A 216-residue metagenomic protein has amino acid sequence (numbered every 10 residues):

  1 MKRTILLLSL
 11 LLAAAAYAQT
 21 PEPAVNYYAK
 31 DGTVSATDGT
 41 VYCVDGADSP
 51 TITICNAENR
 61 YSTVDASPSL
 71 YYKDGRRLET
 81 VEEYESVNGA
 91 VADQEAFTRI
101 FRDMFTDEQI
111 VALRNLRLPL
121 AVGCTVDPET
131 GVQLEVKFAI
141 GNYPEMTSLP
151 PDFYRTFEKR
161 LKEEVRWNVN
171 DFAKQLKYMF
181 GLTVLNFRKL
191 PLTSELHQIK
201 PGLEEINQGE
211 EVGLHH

Functional and structural regions predicted by a protein language model:
M1-K2, T20: N-terminal hydrophobic targeting signals that begin at the initiator methionine
R3-A14: Sec-dependent N-terminal signal peptides
Q19-H216: Charge-biased low-complexity segments
